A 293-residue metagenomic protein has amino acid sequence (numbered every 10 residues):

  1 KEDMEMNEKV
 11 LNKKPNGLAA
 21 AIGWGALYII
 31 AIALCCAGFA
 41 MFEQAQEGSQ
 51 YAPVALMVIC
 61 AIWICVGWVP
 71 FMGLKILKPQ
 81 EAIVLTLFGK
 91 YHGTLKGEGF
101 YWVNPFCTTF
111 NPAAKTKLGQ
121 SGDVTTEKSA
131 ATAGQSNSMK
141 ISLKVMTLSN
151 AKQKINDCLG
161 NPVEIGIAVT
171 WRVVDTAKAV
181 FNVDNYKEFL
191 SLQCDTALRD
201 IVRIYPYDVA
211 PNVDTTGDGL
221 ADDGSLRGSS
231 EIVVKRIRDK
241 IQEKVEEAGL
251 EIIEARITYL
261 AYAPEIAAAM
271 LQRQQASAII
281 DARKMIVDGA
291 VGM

Functional and structural regions predicted by a protein language model:
D3-Y28: N-terminal membrane-targeting/pre-transmembrane regions
G25-A37: Hydrophobic core of alpha-helical transmembrane segments in multi-pass integral membrane proteins
A37-I64: Hydrophobic alpha-helical transmembrane segments
V69-E81: Aromatic-capped interface at the extracytoplasmic side of an N-terminal signal-anchor transmembrane helix
A82-P105: Membrane-cytosol interface motif
C107-N111, K115-I253: Amphipathic, interface-forming alpha-helical segments with heptad-repeat character
D239-K240, L260, E265-M293: Long, charge-rich amphipathic alpha-helical coiled-coil "stalk/tentacle" segments that mediate oligomerization
